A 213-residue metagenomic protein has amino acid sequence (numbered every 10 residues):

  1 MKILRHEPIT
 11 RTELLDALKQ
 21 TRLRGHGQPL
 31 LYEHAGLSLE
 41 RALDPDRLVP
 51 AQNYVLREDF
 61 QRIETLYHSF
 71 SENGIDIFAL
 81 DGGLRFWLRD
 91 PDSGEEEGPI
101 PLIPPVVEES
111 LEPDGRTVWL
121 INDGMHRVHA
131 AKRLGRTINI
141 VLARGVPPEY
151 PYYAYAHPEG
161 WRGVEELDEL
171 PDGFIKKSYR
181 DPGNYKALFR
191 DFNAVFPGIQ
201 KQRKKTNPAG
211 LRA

Functional and structural regions predicted by a protein language model:
K2-I3, G115-A213: Basic- and aromatic-enriched surface patches that contact anionic nucleotides/nucleic acids
K2-I9, A17, R24, P29-N122 (+2 more regions): Short alpha-helix boundary/capping and kink motifs at helix termini
T10, L31, Q52, V106-V107 (+4 more regions): Intrinsically disordered, low-complexity segments enriched in proline/serine/threonine
